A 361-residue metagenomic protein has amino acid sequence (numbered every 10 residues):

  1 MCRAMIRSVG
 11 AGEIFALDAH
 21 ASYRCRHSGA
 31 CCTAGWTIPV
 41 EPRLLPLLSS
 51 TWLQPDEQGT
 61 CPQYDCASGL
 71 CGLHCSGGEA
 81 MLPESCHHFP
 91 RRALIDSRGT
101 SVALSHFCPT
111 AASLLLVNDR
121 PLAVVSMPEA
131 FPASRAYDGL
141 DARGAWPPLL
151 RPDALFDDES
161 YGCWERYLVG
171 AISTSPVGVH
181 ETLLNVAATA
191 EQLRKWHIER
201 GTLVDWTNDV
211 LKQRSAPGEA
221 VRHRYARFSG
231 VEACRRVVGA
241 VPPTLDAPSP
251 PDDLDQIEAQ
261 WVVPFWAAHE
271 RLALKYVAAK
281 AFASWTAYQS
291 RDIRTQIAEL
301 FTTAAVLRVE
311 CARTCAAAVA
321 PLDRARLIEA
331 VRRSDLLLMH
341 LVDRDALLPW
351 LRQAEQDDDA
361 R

Functional and structural regions predicted by a protein language model:
M1-C61: A generic N-terminal leader/anchor concept
C2-V9, A142, A259-W266: Short, mixed-charge, low-aromatic patches
H20, W36, H74-G78, D96 (+2 more regions): Conserved aromatic-histidine-acidic binding/catalytic patches
A21-P39, E57-R92, S105-S113: Local cysteine-cluster metal-coordination motifs and their immediate loop/turn environment, predominantly Fe-S cluster
I38, L44-L45, E84, G99 (+3 more regions): A generic "cationic amphipathic patch" detector
P39, L115-A123, D335-D345: Short, charged low-complexity intrinsically disordered segments located at boundaries of structured domains
G77-L183: Internal, well-ordered alpha/beta segment that forms a basic, Gly-enriched binding/recognition surface
C163-E165, V169-R361: Hydrophobic, aromatic-lined core segments that form the binding pocket/scaffold for planar heteroaromatic ligands
